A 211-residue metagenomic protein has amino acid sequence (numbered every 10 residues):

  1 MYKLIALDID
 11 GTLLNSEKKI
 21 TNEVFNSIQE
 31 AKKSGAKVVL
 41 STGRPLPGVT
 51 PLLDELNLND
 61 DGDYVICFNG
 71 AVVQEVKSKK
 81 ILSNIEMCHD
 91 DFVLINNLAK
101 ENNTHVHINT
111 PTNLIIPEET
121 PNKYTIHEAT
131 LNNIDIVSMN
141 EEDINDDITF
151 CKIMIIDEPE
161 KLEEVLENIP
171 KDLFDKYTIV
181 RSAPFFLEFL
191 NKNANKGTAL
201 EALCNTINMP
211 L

Functional and structural regions predicted by a protein language model:
Y2, D60-G62, F150: Core-facing hydrophobic residues within beta-strands of well-ordered domains
K3-K18: Asp-based phosphoryl-transfer active-site loop
L7, C67, E75, R181-S182: Conserved strand-loop elements at the edges of beta-sheets that form or border functional pockets
T12, K37, K80-S83, F150-I153 (+1 more regions): Conserved short-loop catalytic and cofactor-binding motifs
E17-I20, I85-E86, N191: Short, solvent-exposed loop/turn segments at secondary-structure boundaries
I20, P45-G48, K161-L162, K196: Short phosphate-engaging motifs
N22-K123: Active-site phosphate-binding/coordination module
L98, N102-L211: Conserved acidic, metal-coordinating active-site core of Asp-based, Mg2+-dependent phosphoryl-transfer enzymes
